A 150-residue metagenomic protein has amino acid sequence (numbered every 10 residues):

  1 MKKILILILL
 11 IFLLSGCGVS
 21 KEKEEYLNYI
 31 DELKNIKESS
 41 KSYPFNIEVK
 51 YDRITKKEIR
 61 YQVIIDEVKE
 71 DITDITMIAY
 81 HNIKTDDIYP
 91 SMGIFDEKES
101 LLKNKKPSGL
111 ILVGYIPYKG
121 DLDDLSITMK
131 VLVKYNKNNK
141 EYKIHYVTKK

Functional and structural regions predicted by a protein language model:
M1-I4: Positively charged n-region of N-terminal signal peptides that target proteins for export
L13-G16: C-terminal motif of bacterial Sec signal peptides marking the signal peptidase cleavage site
G18-E97, K106-G109: N-terminal export/targeting and maturation segments
I59-Y61, M129-V131, I144: Hydrophobic residues positioned within well-ordered beta-strands of beta-sheet architectures
E70, N136-E141: Short, cysteine-centered beta-strand-loop-beta hairpins and adjacent loop/turn segments enriched in charged/polar
Y89-N138: Short, solvent-exposed, Trp/other aromatic-anchored flexible loops in extracytoplasmic proteins
N139-K150: Short beta-strand elements
